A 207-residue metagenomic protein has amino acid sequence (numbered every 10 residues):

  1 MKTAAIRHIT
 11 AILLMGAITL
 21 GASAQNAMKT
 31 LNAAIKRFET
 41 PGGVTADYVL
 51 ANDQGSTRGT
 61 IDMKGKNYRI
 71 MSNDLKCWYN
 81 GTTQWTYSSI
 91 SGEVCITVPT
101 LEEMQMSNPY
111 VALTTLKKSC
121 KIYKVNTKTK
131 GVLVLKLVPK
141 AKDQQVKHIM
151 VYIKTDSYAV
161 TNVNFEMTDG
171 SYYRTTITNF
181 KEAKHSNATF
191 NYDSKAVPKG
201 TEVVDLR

Functional and structural regions predicted by a protein language model:
M1-T10: Bacterial N-terminal signal peptides that target proteins for export
K2, G16, L20-S56, N67 (+2 more regions): N-terminal leader/targeting segments and the immediate start of mature chains
R37, G59-M63, K76-C77, K121-K128: Short, exposed beta-strand/loop patches in secreted or surface proteins that constitute
D47-A51, R69-N73, V134-A141, N162-E166: Short beta-strand segments that buttress and anchor functional surface loops
R58-S107, Y173-R174: An acidic-aromatic
M63-K66, W78-N80, I149-N162: A short, surface-exposed beta-strand/turn
P99-G131: Flexible, surface-exposed loop/linker segments and immediately adjacent secondary-structure boundaries
T129-V132, K140-K147, T155-R207: Non-transmembrane domains of secretory- and envelope-associated proteins
